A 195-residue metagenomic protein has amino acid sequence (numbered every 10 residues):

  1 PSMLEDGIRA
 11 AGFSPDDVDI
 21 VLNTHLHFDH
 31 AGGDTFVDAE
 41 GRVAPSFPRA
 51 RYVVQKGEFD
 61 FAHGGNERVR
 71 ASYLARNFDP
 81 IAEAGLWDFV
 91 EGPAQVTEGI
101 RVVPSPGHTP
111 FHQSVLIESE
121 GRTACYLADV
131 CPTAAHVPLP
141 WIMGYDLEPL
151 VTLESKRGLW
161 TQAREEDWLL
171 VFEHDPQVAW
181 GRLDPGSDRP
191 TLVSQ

Functional and structural regions predicted by a protein language model:
P1-D6, L116-Q195: Cap/insert and terminal regions of metallo-dependent hydrolase folds
S2-F13, D17, A44-P104, E154-D167: Metallo-beta-lactamase
I8-G12, A39-P45, S114-G121, C125: Short amphipathic alpha-helices and their capping/turn segments at secondary-structure boundaries
V18-D29: Metallo-beta-lactamase
L26, G57-E58, G107-T109, A128-V130 (+1 more regions): Active-site metal-binding loops of divalent metal-dependent hydrolases
A31-R42, R182-D184: Metal-dependent catalytic neighborhoods of phosphoester/phosphodiester hydrolases
A31-T35, R101-Q113: Active-site glycine- and acidic-residue-rich loops that bind and position anionic ligands or nucleotide-like cofactors
A50-R51, A94, V103, F111-L116 (+1 more regions): Conserved active-site beta-strand-loop modules that form the wall/rim of enzyme catalytic pockets and either contain
